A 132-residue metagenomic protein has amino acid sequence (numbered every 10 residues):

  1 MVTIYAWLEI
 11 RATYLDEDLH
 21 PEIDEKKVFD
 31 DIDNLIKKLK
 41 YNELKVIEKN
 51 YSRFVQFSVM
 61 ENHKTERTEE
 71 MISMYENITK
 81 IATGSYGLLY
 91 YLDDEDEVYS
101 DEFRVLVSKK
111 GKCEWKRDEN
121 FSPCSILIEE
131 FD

Functional and structural regions predicted by a protein language model:
M1-D31: Short, extreme N-terminal segment that most often corresponds to the first beta-strand
I4-W7, Y41-K45, Y90-Y91: Beta-strand-enriched cores of mature, soluble protein domains
Y14-E17, H63-T68, E95-D101: Short, surface-exposed beta-strand/loop "edge" segments at domain boundaries and coil↔beta transitions
D24-E25, M71-Y86, P123-D132: Ampiphathic alpha-helical segments that act as solvent-exposed interaction surfaces
D30-E76, K80, S85: Short, intrinsically disordered low-complexity segments
G84-E97: A short amphipathic beta-strand at an alpha->beta junction
V98-D132: Acidic, proline/glycine-rich low-complexity IDRs
